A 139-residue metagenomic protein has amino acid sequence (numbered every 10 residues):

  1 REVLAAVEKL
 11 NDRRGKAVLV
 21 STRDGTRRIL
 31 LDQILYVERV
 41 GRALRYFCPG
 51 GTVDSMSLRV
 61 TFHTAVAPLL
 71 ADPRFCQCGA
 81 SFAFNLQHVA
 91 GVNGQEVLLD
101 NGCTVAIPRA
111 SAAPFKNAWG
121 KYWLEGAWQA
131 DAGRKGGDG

Functional and structural regions predicted by a protein language model:
R1-V7, A132-G139: N-terminal regulatory/sensing modules of transcriptional regulators
E2-D100, T104-A106: Conserved binding/recognition cores within well-folded domains
A65, P114-F115: DNA major-groove recognition helices of helix-turn-helix
F115-D138: C-terminal output/interaction extensions
